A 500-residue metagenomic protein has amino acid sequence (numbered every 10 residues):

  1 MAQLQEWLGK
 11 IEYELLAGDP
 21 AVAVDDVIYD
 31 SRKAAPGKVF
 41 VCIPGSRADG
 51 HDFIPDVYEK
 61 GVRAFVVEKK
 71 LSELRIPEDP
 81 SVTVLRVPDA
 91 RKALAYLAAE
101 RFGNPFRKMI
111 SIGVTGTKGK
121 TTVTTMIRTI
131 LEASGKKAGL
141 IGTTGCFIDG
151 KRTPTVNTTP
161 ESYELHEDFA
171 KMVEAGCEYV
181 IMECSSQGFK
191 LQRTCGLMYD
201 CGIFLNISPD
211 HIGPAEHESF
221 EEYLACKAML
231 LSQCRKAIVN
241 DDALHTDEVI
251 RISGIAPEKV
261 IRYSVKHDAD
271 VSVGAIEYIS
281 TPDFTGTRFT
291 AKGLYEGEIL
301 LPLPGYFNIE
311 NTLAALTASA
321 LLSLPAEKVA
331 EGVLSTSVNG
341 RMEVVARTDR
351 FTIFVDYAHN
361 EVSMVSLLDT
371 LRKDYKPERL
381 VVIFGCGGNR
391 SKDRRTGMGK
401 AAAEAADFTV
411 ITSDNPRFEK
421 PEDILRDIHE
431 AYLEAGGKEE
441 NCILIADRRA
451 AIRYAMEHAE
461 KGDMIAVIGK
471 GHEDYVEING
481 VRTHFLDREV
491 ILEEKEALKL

Functional and structural regions predicted by a protein language model:
M1-L15, P36-V39, D49, P257-K259 (+3 more regions): ATP-dependent carboxylate-amine ligase
M1-Y96, L300, P304-Y306, E493-L500: N-terminal leader/targeting and accessory segments in enzymes
L8, K92-A237, D241, D247-A256 (+4 more regions): Phosphate-binding loop of NTP-binding sites
K10, E73-E78, A175, K190 (+3 more regions): Acidic, Mg2+-coordinating active-site environments of NTP-dependent enzymes
V24, P36-G37, V62, S81 (+5 more regions): Short, well-ordered alpha-helix to beta-strand connector turns
E59, R63-K69, A237-D241, V381-F384 (+1 more regions): Short internal beta-strands
V67-E68, P88, G142, C184 (+4 more regions): Short loop/edge segments at beta-strand edges and connector loops that shape dinucleotide/nucleotide cofactor-binding
V67-K70, C184, N206, D241 (+2 more regions): Short secondary-structure boundary segments
